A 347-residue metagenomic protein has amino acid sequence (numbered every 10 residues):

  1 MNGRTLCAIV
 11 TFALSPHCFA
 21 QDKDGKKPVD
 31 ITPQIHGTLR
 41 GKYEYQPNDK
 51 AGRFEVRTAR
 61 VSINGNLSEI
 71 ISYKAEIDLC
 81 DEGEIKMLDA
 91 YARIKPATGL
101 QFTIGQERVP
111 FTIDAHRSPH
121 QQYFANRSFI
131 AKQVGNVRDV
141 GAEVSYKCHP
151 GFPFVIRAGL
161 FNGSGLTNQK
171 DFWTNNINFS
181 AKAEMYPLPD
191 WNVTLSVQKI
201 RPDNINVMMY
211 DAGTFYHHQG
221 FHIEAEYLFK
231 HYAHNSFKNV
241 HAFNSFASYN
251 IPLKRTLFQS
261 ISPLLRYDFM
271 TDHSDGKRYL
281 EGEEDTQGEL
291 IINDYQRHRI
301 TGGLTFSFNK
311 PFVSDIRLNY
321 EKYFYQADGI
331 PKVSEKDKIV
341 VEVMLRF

Functional and structural regions predicted by a protein language model:
M1-D22: Bacterial Sec-dependent N-terminal signal peptides
T5-C7, F12, V29, R53 (+1 more regions): Residues at the start of alpha-helices and the adjacent loop-to-helix junctions
P16-F19, A181, V193-L195: Compositionally biased regions
G25-G165, N175-I177, A183-N192, S248 (+1 more regions): Outer membrane beta-barrel
P47-D49, S68, R93-K95, A115-R117 (+1 more regions): Outer-membrane beta-barrel pore domains
Q169-W173: Active-site cleft segment of glycoside hydrolase catalytic domains centered on the general acid/base Glu
